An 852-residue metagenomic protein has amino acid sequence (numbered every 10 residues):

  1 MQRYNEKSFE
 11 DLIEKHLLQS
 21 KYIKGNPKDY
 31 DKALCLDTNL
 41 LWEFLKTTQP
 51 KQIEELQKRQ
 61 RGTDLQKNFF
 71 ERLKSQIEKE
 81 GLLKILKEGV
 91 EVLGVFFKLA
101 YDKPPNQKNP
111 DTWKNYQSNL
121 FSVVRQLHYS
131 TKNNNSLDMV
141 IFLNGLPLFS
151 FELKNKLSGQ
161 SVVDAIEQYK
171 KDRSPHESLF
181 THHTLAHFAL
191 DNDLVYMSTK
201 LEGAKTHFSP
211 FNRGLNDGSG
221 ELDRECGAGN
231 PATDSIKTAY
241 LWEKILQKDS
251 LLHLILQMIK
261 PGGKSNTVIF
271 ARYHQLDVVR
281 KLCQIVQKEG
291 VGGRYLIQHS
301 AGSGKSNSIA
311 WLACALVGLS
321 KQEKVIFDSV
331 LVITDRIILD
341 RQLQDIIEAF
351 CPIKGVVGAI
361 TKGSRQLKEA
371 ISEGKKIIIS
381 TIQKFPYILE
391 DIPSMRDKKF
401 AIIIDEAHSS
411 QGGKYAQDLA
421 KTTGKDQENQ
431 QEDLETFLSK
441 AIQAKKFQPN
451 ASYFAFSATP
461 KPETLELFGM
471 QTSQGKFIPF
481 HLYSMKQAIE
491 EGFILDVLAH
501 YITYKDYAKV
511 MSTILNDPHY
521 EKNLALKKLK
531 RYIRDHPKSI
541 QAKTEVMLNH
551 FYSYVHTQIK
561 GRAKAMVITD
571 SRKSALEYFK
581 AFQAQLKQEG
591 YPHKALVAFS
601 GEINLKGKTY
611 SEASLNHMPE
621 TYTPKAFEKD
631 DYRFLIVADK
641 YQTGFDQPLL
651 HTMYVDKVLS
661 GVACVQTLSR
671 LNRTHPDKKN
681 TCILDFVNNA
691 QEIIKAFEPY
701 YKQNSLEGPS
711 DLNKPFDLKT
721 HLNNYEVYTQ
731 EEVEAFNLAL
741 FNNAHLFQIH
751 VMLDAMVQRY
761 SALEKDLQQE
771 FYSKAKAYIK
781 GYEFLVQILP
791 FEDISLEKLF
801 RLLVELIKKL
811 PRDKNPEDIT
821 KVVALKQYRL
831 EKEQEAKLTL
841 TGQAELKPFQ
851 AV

Functional and structural regions predicted by a protein language model:
M1-S329, I338, Q342-I353, Q383 (+3 more regions): ATP-dependent helicase/translocase motor core
K15, Q19-S20, K46-R61, L65-K67 (+9 more regions): Catalytic cores and motor modules of nucleic-acid processing enzymes
G227-S235, E463-R562, F579: Interdomain helical connector at the RecA1-RecA2 junction of SF1/SF2 helicase-like NTPases
E348-E390: Inter-Walker segment of RecA-like/P-loop motor cores
K375-E406, S410-K421, E428-I442, N616-P624 (+1 more regions): Conserved RecA-like ASCE ATPase "motif II neighborhood" in helicase/translocase motors
G412-V497: Post-DEXD/H (motif II) to motif III coupling segment of the RecA-like Helicase ATP-binding lobe
K530-V637: Conserved C-terminal RecA-like helicase domain
R670-P699: Conserved segment of the helicase C-terminal RecA-like domain
